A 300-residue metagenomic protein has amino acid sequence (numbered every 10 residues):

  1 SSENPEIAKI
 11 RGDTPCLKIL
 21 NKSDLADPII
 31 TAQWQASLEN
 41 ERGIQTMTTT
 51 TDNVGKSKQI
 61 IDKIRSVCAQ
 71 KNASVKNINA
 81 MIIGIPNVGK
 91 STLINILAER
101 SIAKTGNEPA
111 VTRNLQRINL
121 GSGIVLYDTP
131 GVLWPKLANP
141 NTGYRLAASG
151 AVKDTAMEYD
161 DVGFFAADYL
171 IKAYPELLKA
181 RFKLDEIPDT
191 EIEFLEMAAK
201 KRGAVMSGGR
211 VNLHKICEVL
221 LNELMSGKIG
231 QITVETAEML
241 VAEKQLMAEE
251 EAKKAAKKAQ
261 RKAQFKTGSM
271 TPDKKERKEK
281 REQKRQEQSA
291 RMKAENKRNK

Functional and structural regions predicted by a protein language model:
S1-C16, S23, I29, G43-Q45 (+1 more regions): Helix-rich effector regions associated with P-loop NTPase G domains
E3, V67, K90, I96 (+3 more regions): Sparse, context-dependent recognition of short Cys/His-centered cofactor- or disulfide-binding micro-motifs
R11-G12, E39, A98: Short conserved AdoMet
L17, S23-G84, I102, G203-V205 (+1 more regions): Canonical P-loop GTPase G-domain recognition
Q35, S91, L195: Generic structural marker for isolated residues within well-ordered, non-membrane alpha-helices of soluble domains
V75, L97, I118-N119: Solvent-exposed alpha-helices and their adjacent loops that cap or buttress functional pockets in soluble metabolic
A80-E99, A103, T129: Glycine-rich phosphate-binding P-loop
